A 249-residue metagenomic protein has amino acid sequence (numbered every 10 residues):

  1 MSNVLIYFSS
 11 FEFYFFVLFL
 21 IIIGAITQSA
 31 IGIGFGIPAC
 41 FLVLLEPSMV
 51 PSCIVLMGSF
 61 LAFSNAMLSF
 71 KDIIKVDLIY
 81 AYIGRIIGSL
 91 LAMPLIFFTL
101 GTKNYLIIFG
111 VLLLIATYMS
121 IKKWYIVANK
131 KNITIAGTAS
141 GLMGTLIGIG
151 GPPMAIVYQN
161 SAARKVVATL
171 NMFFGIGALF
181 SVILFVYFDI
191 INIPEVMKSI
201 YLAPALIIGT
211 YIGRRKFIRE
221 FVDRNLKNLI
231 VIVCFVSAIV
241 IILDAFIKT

Functional and structural regions predicted by a protein language model:
S2, S64-K71, T102, L106-N132 (+2 more regions): Transmembrane helix exit motif
Y7, F13-Y80, G137, G144 (+1 more regions): Small-residue-rich hydrophobic segments that form or flank transmembrane alpha-helices in multi-pass membrane proteins
L18, V55, F109-L113, T117 (+3 more regions): Residues within membrane-spanning alpha-helices of integral membrane proteins, especially the hydrophobic core/packing
S48, A92-F97, T102-Y105, T145-G151 (+2 more regions): Hydrophobic alpha-helical transmembrane segments in multi-pass integral membrane proteins
M49-I121: Membrane helix-loop-helix hairpins that form the core translocation module of multi-pass transporters
K75-I86, N104-F109, N129-T138, K165-M172 (+1 more regions): Cytoplasmic-side transmembrane-helix entry/capping segments in multi-pass membrane proteins
R85-A92, A203-R215: Transmembrane alpha-helices of Major Facilitator/SLC transporters
G213-F235: Interfacial loop-to-transmembrane junctions
